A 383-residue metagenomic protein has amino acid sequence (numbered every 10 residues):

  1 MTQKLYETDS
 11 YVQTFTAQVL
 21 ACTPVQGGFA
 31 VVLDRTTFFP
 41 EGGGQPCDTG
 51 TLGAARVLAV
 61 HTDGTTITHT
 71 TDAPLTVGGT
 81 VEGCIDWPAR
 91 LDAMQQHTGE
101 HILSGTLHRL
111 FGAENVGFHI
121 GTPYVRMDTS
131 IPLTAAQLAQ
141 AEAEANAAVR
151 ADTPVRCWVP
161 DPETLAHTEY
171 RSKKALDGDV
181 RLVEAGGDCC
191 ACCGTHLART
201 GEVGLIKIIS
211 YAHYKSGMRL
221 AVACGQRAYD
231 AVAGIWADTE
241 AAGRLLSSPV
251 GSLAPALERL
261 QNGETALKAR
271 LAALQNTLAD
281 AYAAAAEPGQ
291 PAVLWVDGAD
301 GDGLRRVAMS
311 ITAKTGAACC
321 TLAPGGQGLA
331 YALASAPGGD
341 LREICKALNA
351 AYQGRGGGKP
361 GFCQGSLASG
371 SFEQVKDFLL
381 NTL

Functional and structural regions predicted by a protein language model:
M1-G79: Conserved nucleotide-binding/hydrolysis modules and their immediate coupling elements across P-loop/ASCE NTPase motors
Q18-A21, R156-V159, G289-G298: Short amphipathic
A30-V31, G64-A73, V125-I131, A330-A332 (+1 more regions): A generic structural motif
T36-L52, T76-M127, G356, P360-G361: Active/ligand-binding-proximal structured segments within catalytic/core domains that scaffold catalytic residues
G44, A191-V203, P291-L383: Glycine-rich, acidic loop segments that terminate in or are immediately followed by a histidine
A89, M94, R109-Y214: Functional cores that coordinate and move charged inorganic groups
L182, A191-V250: Mobile "lid/hinge" segments at catalytic clefts and subdomain interfaces of large enzymes
A233, A237-G326, L333-S335: Hydrophobic helix-and-loop "lid/oligomerization" segment in the mid-to-C-terminal part of catalytic domains
